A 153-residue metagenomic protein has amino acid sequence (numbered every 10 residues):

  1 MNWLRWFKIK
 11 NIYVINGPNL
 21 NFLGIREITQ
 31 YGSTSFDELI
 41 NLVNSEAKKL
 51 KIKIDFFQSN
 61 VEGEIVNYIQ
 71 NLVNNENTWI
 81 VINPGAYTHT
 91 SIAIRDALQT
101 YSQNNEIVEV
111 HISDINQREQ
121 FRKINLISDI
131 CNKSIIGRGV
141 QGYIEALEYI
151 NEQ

Functional and structural regions predicted by a protein language model:
K8-Y13: Extreme N-terminal starter segment of soluble prokaryotic enzymes
P18-L20, G85-T88, S113-I115: Short glycine-rich anion-binding loops that position phosphate/pyrophosphate groups of nucleotides and phosphorylated
L23-E38: Glycine- and acidic-residue-enriched helix-capping/strand-helix junction motifs
D55-G63: Short beta->alpha junction loops
T90-S102: Short Gly/Thr/Asp-enriched flexible loops that form oxyanion-binding sites at enzyme active sites
T100-N116: Short, acidic/small-residue loops that bind anionic groups at enzyme active sites
Q103, N116-Q153: Short, glycine-/small-residue-rich phosphate/pyrophosphate-handling segment
